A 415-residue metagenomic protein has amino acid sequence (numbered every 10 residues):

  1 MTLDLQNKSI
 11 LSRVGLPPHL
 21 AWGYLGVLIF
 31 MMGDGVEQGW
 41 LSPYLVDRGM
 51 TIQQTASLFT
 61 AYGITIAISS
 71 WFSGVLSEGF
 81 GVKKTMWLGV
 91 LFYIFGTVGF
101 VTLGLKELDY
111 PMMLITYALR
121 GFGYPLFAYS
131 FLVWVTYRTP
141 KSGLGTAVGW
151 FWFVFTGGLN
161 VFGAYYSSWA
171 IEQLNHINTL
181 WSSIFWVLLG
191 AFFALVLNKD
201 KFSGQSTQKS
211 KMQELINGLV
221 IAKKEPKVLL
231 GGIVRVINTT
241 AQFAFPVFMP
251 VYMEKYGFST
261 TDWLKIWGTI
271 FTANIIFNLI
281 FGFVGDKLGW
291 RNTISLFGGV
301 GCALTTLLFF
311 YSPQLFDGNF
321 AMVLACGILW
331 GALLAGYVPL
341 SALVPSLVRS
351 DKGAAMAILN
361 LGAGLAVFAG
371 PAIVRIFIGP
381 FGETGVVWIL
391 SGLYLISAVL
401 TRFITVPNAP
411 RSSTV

Functional and structural regions predicted by a protein language model:
T2-P17, D200-G232: Juxtamembrane intracellular "pre-TM" segments in multi-pass secondary transporters
E37-S42, K227-G268: Extracytoplasmic gate region of multi-pass secondary transporters
S70-G81, I171, N278-W290, I378: Helix-to-loop junctions at the C-terminal end of transmembrane segments in multipass secondary transporters
G79-V90, K287-V300: Cytoplasmic membrane-interface "Motif A"-like loop-to-helix N-cap segments of 12-TM Major Facilitator Superfamily
L91-E107, V300-F316: C-terminal ends and interior cores of transmembrane alpha-helices in multi-pass membrane transporters/permeases
T116-F155: Cytoplasmic helix-loop-helix junction between adjacent transmembrane helices in 12-TM secondary transporters
L126-T139, L334-V348: Intracellular juxtamembrane helix-capping segments at the cytosolic ends of symmetry-related transmembrane helices
N178-L195, V387-R402: Symmetry-related core transmembrane helices of the 12-TM Major Facilitator Superfamily/SLC fold
